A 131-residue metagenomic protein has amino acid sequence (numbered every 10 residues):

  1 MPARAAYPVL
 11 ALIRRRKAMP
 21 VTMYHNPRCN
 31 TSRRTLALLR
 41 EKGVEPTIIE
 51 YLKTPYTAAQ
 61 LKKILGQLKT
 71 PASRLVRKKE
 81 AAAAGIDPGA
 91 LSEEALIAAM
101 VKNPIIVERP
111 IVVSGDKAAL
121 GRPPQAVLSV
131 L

Functional and structural regions predicted by a protein language model:
A6-A18: Short, Lys/Arg-enriched N-terminal segments with co-localized hydrophobic residues within the first ~10-30 amino acids
Y7-L10, E45, L131: N-terminal non-cleavable signal-anchor helices
A18-P20, V107-E108: A structure-centric signal for secondary-structure junctions around beta-strands
M19-L38, P46-Y51: Local sequence-structure signature of Cys/Sec-based thiol-disulfide redox active-site neighborhoods
L38-V44, G66-K69: N-terminal non-globular leader segments, chiefly Sec-dependent signal peptides
Y51-L131: Thiol/selenol-based redox catalytic cores and closely related redox-interacting motifs
